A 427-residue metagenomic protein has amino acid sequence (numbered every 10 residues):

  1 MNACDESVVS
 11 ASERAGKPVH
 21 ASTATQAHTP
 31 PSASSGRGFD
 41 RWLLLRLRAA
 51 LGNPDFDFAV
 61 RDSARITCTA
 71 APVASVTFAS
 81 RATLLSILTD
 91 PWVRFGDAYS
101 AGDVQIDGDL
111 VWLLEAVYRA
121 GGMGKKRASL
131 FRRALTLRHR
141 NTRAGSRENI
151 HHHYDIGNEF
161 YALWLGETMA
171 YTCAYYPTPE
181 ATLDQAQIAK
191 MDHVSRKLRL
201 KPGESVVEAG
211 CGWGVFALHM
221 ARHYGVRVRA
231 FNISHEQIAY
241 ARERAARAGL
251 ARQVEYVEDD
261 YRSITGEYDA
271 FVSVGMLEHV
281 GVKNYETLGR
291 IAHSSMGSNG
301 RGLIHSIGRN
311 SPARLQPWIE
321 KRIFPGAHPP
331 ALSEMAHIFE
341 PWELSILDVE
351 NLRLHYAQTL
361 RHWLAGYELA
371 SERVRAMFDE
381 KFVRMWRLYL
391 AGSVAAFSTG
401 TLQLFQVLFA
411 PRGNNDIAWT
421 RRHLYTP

Functional and structural regions predicted by a protein language model:
N2-A181, Q185-Q187, H193: Feature captures hydrophobic
P202-G212: Conserved class I S-adenosyl-L-methionine
W213-Y224: Conserved SAM-binding loop of SAM-dependent methyltransferases across substrates and taxa, primarily the Class I
A241-R242: Conserved SAM-binding loop
R262-F271: A short acidic, Gly/Pro-enriched loop at the edge of an enzyme's catalytic core that lines a small-molecule cofactor
E286-S298: A short glycine-rich, Lys/Arg-flanked "PGG" loop and its adjoining helix->strand segment in the class I
N299-I307: Conserved beta-strand signature within the Rossmann-like core of class I S-adenosyl-L-methionine
I307-I417, Y425-P427: Substrate-binding/catalytic lobe of Class I Rossmann-like enzymes that use SAM or dcSAM, i.e., the mid-to-C-terminal
